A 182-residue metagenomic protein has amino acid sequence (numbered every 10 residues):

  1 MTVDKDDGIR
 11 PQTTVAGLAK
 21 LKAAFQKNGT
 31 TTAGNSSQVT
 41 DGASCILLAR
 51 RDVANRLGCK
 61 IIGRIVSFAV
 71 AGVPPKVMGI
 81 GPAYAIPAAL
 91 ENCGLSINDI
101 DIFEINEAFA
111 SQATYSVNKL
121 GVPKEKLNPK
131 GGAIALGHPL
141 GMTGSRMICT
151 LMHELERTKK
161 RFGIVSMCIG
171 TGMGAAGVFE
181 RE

Functional and structural regions predicted by a protein language model:
M1, P75-P82, E107-E125, P139-G144 (+1 more regions): Short glycine/threonine-rich loop-to-helix capping motif typified by GTGT followed within a few residues by an Asp-Pro
M1-R56, K119, K124-K126: N-terminal extracellular/periplasmic Venus flytrap/periplasmic-binding protein-like
I9, G29-S44, V66-N92, I105 (+3 more regions): Active-site pocket-shaping loop/turn-to-helix segments
K22-F25, A69, L90-C93, A113 (+3 more regions): Structural signal for hydrophobic packing residues in well-ordered secondary-structure cores of soluble enzyme domains
T32-A49, G144-E182: Conserved beta-strand-centric core segments of catalytic alpha/beta enzyme folds
A54-I61, P87-I102, V117-P123: Phosphate/pyrophosphate-binding loops at sites that engage ATP/ADP/AMP, CoA/4′-phosphopantetheine, polyphosphate
C59-V70, N98-E107, K126-G132, R161-C168: Beta-strand segments within the central parallel beta-sheet cores of soluble alpha/beta enzyme folds
